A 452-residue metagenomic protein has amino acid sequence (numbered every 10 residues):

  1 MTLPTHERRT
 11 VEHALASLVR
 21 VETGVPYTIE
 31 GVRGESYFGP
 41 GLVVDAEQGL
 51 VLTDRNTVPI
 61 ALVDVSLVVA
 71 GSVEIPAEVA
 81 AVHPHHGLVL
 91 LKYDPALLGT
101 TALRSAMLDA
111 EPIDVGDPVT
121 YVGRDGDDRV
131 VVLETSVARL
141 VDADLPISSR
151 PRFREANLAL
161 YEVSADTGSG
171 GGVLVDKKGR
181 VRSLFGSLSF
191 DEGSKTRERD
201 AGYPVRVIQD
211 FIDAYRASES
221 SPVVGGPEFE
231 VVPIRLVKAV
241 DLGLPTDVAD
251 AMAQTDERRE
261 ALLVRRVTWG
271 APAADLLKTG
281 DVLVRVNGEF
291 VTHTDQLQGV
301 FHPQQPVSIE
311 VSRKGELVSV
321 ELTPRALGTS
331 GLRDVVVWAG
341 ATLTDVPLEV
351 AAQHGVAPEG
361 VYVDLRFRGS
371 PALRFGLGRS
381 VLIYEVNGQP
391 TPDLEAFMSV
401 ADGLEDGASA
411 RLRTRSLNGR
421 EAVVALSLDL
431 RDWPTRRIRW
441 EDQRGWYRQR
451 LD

Functional and structural regions predicted by a protein language model:
T2-R9, V25-V51, V73-P76, L103 (+3 more regions): A conserved glycine-rich beta-strand in the N-terminal activation segment of trypsin-fold
S17, D94-A106, V131-R199, R265 (+1 more regions): Active-site region of chymotrypsin-like
S17-R20, G49-D54, P112-D125, V163-A165 (+3 more regions): Active-site-proximal beta-strands of protease catalytic cores
V21, V63-G71, V119-R124, P306-S312 (+1 more regions): Short conserved beta-strand and strand-loop elements enriched in small hydrophobics with frequent Asp/Gly
P26-Y27, D45-V131, N157-L160, V291-T294 (+1 more regions): Conserved active-site neighborhood of the chymotrypsin/trypsin-like protease fold
S36-F38, A61, D166-G170, W269-G270 (+1 more regions): Short, small/polar residue-rich loop motifs at catalytic or cofactor-binding pockets
E47, D54-R55, E78, H83 (+4 more regions): C-terminal recognition in membrane/secretory proteostasis and scaffolding
A61, D127-E134, D191-K195, F290-L297 (+1 more regions): Short, Lys/Arg- and Gly-enriched loop/turn segments at beta-strand edges
